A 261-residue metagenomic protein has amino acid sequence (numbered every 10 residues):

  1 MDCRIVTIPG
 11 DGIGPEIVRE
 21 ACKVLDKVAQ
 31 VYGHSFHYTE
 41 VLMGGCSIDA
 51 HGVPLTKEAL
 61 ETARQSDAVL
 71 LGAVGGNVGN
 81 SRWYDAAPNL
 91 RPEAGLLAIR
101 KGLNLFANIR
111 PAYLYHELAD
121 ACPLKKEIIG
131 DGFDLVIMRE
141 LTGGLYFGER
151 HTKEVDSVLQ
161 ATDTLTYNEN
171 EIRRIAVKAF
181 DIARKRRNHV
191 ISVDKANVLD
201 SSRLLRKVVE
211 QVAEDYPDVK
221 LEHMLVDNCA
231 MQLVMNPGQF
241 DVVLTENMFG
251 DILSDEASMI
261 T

Functional and structural regions predicted by a protein language model:
M1-I5: Extreme N-terminal starter segment of soluble prokaryotic enzymes
V6-K23, V28-A29, S157-D227: Glycine-rich phosphate/diphosphate-binding loop of Rossmann-like nucleotide-binding domains
D11-G14, D67, M138, A179 (+1 more regions): Buried hydrophobic positions in well-ordered alpha/beta secondary-structure cores of metabolic enzymes
V31-K57, M231-L233: N-terminal beta-loop-helix "entrance" segment that forms/cooperates in small-molecule cofactor or anionic ligand
I48-T162, M248: N-terminal glycine-rich phosphate/adenylate-binding segment common to multiple enzyme folds
H51, L55, D200-V209, V234-D241 (+1 more regions): Short glycine/threonine-rich loop-to-helix capping motif typified by GTGT followed within a few residues by an Asp-Pro
E58-V78, D218-T261: Glycine-rich phosphate-binding loop
E61-R64, G102, K126-D131, A183-R184 (+3 more regions): Solvent-exposed alpha-helices and their adjacent loops that cap or buttress functional pockets in soluble metabolic
